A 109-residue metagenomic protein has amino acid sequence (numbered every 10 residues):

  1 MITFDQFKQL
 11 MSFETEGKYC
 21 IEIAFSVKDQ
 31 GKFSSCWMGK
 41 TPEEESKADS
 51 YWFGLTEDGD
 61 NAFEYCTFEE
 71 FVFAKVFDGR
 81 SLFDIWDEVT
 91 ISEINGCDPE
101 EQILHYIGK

Functional and structural regions predicted by a protein language model:
M1-A24: Short acidic, Pro/Gly- and aromatic-enriched capping/linker segments at domain boundaries
Q6-K8, S12, D29, G79 (+1 more regions): Unusually extended, aromatic-enriched hydrophobic runs near protein termini
F7, Y19-I21, F33, I94 (+1 more regions): Extended hydrophobic/Leu-rich segments
E16-E57: Amphipathic, interaction-prone secondary-structure segments
A62-K109: Acidic, low-complexity intrinsically disordered segments
